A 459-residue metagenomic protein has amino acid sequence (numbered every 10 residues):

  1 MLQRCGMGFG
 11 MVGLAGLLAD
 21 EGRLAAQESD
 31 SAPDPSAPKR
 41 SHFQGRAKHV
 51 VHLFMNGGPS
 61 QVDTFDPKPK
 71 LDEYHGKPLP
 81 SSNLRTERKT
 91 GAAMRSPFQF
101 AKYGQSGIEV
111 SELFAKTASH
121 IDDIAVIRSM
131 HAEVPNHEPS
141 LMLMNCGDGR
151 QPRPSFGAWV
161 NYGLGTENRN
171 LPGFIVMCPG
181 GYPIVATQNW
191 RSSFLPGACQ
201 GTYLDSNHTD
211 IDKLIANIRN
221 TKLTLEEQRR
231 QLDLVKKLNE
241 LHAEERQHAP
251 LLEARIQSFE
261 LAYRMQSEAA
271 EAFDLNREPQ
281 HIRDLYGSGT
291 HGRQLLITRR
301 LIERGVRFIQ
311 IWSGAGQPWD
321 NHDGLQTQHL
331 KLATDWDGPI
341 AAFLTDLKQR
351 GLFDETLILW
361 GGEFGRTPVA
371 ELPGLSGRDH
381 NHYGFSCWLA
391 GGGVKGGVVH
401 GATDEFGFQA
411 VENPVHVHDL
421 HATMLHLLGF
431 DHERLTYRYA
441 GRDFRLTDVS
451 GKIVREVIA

Functional and structural regions predicted by a protein language model:
M1-A459: Ligand-binding pockets and gating/stacking loops
